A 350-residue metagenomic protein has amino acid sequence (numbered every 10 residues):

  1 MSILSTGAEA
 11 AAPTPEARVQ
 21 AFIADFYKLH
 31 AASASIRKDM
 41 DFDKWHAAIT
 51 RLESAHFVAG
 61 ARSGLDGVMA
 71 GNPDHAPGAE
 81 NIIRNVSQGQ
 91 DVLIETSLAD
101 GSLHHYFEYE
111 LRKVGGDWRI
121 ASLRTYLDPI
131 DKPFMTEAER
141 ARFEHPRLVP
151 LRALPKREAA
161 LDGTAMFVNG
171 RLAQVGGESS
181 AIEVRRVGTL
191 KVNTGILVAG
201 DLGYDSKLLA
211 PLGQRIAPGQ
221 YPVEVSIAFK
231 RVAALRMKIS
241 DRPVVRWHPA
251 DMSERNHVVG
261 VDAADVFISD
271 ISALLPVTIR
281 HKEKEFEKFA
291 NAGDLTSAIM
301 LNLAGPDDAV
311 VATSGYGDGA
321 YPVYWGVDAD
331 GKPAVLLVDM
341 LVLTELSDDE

Functional and structural regions predicted by a protein language model:
I3-L4, E108, R119-S122: N-terminus-biased targeting/localization segments
L4, A12-E16, Q20, E137-E350: N-terminal domain-onset segments
G7, A11-V68: Core segments of small alpha/beta cavity-forming domains
P15-V19, I23, Y27, V86-D91 (+4 more regions): Low-complexity, intrinsically disordered terminal/linker segments enriched in charged and Gly/Pro repeats
A47-H105: Surface-exposed, charged secondary-structure patches
G67-A70, Y109-V114, A312-G315: Short aromatic-glycine motifs in intrinsically disordered, low-complexity regions
R84-D91, L111-D117, V327-K332: A short, structured loop/turn motif at beta-sheet edges
S102-E108, D318-V323: Short, surface-exposed coil-to-beta transition loops
